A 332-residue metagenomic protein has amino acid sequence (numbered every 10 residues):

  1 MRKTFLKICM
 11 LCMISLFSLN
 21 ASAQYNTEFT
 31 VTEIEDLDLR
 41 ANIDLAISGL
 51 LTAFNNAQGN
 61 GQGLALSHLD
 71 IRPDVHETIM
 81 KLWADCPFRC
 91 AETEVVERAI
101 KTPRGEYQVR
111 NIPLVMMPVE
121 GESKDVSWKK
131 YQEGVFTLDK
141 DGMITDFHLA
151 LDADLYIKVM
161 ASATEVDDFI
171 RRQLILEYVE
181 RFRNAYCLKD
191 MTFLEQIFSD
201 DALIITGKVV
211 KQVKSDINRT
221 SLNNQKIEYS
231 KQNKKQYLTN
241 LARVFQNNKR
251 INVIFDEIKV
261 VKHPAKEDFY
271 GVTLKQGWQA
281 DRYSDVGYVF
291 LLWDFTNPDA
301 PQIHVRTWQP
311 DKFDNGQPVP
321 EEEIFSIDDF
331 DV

Functional and structural regions predicted by a protein language model:
M1-C9: Bacterial N-terminal signal peptides that target proteins for export
I8-S18: Bacterial N-terminal signal peptides
A23-G59, M143-N184, L188, T192 (+1 more regions): Short, low-complexity N-terminal intrinsically disordered segments enriched in polar/charged residues
Q24, I34-E35, D74-V135, N218-D285: Surface-exposed, charged secondary-structure patches
L45-P87, K189-K214: Short, well-ordered alpha-helical segments enriched in acidic and aromatic residues
E122-I170, A265-T273, Q279-V332: Short beta-strand edge/turn micro-motifs at domain boundaries
I175-K234: Conserved, compact domain cores that house catalytic/ligand-binding motifs in diverse enzymes and effector modules
M191, I251, D299-P301: Loop/turn elements at helix/coil->beta-strand transitions in domains of secreted/extracellular proteins
